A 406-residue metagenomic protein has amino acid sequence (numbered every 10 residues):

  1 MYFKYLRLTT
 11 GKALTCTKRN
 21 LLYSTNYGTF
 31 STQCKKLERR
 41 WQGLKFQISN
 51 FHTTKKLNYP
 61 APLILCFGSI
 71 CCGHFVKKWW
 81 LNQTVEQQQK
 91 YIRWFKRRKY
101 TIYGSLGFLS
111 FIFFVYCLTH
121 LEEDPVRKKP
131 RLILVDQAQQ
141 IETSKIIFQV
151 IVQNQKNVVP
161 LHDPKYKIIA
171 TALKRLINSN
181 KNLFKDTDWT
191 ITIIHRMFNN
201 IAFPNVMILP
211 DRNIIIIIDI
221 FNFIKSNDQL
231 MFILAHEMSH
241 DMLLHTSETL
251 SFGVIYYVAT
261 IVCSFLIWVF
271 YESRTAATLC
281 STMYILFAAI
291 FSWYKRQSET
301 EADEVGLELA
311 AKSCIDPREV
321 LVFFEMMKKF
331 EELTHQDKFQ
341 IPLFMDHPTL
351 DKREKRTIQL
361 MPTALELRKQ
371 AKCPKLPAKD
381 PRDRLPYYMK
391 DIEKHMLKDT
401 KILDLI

Functional and structural regions predicted by a protein language model:
Y2-I406: A Zn2+-metalloprotease active-site environment signal
